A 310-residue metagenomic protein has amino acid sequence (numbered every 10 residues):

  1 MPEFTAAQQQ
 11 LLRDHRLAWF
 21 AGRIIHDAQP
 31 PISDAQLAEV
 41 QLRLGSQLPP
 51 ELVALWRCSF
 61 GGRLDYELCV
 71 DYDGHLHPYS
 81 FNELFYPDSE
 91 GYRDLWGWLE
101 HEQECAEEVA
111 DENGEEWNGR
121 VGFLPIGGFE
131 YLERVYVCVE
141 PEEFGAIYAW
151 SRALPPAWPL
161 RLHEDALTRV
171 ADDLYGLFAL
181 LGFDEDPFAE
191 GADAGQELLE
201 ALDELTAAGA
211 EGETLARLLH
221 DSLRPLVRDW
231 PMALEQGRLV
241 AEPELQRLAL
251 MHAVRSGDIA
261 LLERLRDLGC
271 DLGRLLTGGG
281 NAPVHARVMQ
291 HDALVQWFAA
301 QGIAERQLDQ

Functional and structural regions predicted by a protein language model:
M1-Y131, L215: A surface-exposed partner-binding patch
F129-Y131, Y136-G212: Long, contiguous interaction/recruitment modules in multidomain scaffold/adaptor proteins
D193-P243: Extended repeat-based scaffolds of very large eukaryotic assembly and lipid-transport proteins
A216-R217, A241-H252, L275-H285, L308-Q310: Ankyrin-repeat boundary/"N-cap" motif
M232-L239, E263-L272, W297-A304: Ankyrin repeat domain, specifically the short helix-to-loop turn at the C-terminus of the second helix of each repeat
A249-A253, L261-R264: Leucine-rich, hydrophobic repeat-scaffold detector
A260-L261, A293-L294: Conserved ankyrin/ankyrin-like repeat signature
